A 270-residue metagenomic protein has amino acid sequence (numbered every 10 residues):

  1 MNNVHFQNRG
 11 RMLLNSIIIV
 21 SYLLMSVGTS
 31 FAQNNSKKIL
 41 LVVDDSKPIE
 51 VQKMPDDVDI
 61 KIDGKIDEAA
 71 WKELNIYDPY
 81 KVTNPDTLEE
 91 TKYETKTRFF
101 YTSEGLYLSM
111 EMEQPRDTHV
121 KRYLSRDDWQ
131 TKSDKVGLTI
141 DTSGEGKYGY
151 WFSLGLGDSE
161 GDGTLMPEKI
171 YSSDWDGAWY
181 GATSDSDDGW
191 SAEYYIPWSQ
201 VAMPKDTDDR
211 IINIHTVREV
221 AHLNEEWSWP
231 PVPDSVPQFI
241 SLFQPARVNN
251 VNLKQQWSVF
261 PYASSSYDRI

Functional and structural regions predicted by a protein language model:
M1-M12: N-terminal secretory signal peptides that target proteins for export/translocation
R9, L23-L24, A32: Intrinsic disorder/low-complexity segments
M12-L14, W129: Sequence-pattern detector for short linear motifs and compositional/periodic biases rather than a specific fold
N15-S26: Bacterial N-terminal signal peptides
A32-I270: Structural preference for beta-rich elements and adjacent junctions enriched in aromatics
